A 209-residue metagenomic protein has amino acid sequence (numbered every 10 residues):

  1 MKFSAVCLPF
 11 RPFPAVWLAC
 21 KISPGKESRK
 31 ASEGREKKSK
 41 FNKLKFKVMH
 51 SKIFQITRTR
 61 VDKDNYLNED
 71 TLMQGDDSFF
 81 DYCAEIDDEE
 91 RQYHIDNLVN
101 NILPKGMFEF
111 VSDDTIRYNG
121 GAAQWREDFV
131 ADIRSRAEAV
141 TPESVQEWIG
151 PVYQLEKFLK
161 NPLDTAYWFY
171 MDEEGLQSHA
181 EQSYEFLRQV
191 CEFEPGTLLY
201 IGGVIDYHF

Functional and structural regions predicted by a protein language model:
F3, F10-F13, F41, F46: Aromatic (phenylalanine/tyrosine) cluster motif
R29-V48: Short, Lys/Arg-enriched N-terminal segments with co-localized hydrophobic residues within the first ~10-30 amino acids
N42-Y82, L198-F209: Short, extreme N-terminal segment that most often corresponds to the first beta-strand
V48-M49, F169-F209: Acidic, proline/glycine-rich low-complexity IDRs
Q74-E173: Low-complexity, serine/threonine/proline-enriched polar segments
